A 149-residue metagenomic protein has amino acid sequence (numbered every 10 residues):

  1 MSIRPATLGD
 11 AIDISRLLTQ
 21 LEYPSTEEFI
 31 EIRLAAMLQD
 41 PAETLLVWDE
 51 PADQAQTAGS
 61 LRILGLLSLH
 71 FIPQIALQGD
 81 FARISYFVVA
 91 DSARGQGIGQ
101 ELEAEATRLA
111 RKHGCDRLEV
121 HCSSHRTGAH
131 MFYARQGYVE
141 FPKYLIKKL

Functional and structural regions predicted by a protein language model:
M1-I3: Extreme N-terminal starter segment of soluble prokaryotic enzymes
P5-I12, R16-G79, S85, E103: Acetyl-CoA-dependent GNAT
A42-L45, E140-L145: Short hydrophobic/aromatic beta-strand or adjacent loop that forms the aromatic wall/cage of a ligand/substrate-binding
I72, A90, S123: Residue-level recognition of the GNAT/N-acetyltransferase active site
G79-D91, K143: Conserved acetyl-CoA binding element of GNAT-fold acetyltransferases
Y86-V89, G95-R108, M131, R135: Conserved acetyl-CoA-binding loop-helix of GNAT-fold acetyltransferases
Q100, K112, S124-P142: Conserved active-site alpha-helix within GNAT-family acetyltransferase domains
E103, A110-H121: Conserved GNAT acetyl-CoA-binding A-motif
